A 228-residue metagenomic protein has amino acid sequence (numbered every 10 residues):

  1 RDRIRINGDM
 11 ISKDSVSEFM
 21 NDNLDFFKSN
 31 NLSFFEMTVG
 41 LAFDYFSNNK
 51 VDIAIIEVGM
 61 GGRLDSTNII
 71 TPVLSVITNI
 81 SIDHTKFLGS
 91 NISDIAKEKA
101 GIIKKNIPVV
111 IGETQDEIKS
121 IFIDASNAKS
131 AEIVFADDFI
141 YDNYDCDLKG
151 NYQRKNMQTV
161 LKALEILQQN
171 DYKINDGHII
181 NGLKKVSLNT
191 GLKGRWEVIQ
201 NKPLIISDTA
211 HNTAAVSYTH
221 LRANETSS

Functional and structural regions predicted by a protein language model:
R1-I70, L88: ATP-dependent carboxylate-amine ligase catalytic core
S33, V109-G112, I206-S207: Short catalytic-loop micro-motif centered on adjacent basic/acidic residues
A42, F122, T219: Aromatic/hydrophobic pocket-lining residues that form π-stacking "cages" and hydrophobic walls in ligand
N48-N49, I53-V58, S66-V76, S81-H84 (+3 more regions): Nucleotide phosphate-binding/pyrophosphate-handling subdomain across enzymes that bind or process nucleotide phosphates
D52, P108, E132: Residue-level detector of anion-binding/catalytic polar loops
G62-L64, T71-K129: Conserved catalytic-core segment of NTP-binding enzymes
